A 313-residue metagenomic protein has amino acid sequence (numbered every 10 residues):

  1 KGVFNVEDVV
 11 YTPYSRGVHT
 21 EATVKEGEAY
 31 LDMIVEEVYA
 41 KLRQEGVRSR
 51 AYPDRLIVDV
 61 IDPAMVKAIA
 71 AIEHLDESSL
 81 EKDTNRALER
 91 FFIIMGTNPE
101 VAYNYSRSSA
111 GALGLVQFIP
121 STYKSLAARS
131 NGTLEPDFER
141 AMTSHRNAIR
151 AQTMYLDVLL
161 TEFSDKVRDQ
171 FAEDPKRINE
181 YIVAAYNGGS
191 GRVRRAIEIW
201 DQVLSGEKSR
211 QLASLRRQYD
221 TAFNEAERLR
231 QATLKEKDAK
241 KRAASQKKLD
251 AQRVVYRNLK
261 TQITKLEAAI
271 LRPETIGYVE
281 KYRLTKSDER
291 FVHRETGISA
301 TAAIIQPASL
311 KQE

Functional and structural regions predicted by a protein language model:
K1-G111, S125, R129-R140, R150 (+2 more regions): Cell-wall glycan-active module
A112, I119-T122: Short glycine-enriched loops at secondary-structure junctions
V116-F118, I149: Short glycine- and hydrophobic/aromatic-rich loop-to-beta-strand nucleating segment in the catalytic cores
